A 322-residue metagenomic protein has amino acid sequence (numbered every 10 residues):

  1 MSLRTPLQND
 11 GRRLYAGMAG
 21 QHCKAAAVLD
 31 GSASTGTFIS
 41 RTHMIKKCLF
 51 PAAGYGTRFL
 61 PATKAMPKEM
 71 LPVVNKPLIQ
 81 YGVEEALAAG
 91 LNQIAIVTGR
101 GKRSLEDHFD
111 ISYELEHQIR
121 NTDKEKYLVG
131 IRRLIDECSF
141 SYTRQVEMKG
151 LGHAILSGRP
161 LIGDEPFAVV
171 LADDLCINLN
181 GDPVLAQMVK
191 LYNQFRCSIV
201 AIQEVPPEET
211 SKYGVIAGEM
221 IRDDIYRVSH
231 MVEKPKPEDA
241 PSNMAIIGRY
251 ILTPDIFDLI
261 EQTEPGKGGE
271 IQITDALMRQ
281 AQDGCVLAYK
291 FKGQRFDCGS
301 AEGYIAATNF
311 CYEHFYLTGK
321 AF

Functional and structural regions predicted by a protein language model:
R4, R12-R13, R41: Basic polycationic patches enriched in arginine
N9-D10, Y15, D30: Acidic/polar hotspots within intrinsically disordered regions
I39-K124, G181-A186: N-terminal glycine-rich phosphate-binding loop and ensuing alpha1 helix
K47, N92-I94, P166, C197-S198 (+2 more regions): Residues at the starts of beta-strands that form the adenosine-phosphate
D107, L115-Q118, E125-V215, L252-P254 (+1 more regions): Conserved beta-loop-beta/alpha segment of the NTase-like Rossmann-fold superfamily that binds/positions NTPs
A168, G181-L185, V189-N193, M220-F322: Catalytic-core segments of class I nucleotidyltransferases/pyrophosphorylases that form NMP-activated intermediates
